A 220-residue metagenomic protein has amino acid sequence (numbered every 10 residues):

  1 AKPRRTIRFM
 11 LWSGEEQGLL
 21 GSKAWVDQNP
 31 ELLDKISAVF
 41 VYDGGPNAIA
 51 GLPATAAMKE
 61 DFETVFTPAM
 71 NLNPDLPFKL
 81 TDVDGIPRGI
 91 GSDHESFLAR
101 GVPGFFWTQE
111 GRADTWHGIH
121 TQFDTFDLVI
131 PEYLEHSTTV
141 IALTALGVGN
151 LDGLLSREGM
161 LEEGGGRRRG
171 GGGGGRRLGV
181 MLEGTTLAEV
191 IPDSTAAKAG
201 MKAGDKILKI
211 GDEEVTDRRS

Functional and structural regions predicted by a protein language model:
A1-L19, I141: Alpha-helical metal-binding/catalytic segments enriched in His/Glu/Asp
K2, Q28, L32, P68-L76 (+5 more regions): Structured segments of extracytoplasmic/periplasmic soluble domains in secreted or envelope-associated proteins
R5, T115-G164: His/Asp/Glu-rich mid-to-C-terminal helical/loop segments that flank catalytic regions of hydrolases
T6-R8, P103, K206: A fold-wide structural signal in alpha/beta-hydrolase
W12-W116: Metal-dependent peptidase/peptidase-like ectodomains
E16-L20, A56-E60, P87-G91, L128-T139 (+4 more regions): Soluble non-cytosolic domains of exported or imported proteins
K23, T64, P68, E95 (+6 more regions): Solvent-exposed, polar/charged alpha-helical surfaces in well-ordered, non-transmembrane soluble domains, broadly
G118, L155-S220: C-terminal recognition in membrane/secretory proteostasis and scaffolding
